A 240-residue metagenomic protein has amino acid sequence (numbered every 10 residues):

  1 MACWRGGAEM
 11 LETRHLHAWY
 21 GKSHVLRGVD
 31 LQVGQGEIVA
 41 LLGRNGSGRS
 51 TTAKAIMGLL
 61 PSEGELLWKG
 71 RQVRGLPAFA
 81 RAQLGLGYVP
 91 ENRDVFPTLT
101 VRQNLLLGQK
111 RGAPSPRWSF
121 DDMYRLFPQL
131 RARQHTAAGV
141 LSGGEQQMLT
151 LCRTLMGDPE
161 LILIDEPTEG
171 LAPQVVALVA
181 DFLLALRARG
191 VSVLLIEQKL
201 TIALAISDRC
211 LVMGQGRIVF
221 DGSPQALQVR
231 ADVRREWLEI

Functional and structural regions predicted by a protein language model:
E9-I240: Glycine-rich phosphate-binding loops of nucleotide-dependent enzymes
